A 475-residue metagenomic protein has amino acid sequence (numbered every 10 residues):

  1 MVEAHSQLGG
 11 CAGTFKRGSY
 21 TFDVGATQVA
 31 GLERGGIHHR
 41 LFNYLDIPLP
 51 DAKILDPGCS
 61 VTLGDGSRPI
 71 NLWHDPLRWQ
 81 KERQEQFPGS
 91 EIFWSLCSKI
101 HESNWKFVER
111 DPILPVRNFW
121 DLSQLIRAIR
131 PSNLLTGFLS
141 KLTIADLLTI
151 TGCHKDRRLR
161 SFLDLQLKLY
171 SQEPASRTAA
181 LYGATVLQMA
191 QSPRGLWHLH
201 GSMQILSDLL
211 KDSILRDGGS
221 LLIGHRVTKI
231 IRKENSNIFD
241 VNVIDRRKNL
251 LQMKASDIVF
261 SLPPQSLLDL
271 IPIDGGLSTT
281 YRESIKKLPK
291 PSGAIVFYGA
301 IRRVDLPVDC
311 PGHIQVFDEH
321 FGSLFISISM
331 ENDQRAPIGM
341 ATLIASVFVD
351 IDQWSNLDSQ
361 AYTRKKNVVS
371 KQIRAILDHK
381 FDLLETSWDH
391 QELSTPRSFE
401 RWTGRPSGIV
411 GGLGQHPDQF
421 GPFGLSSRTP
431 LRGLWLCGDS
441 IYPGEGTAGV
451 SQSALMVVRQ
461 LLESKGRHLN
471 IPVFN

Functional and structural regions predicted by a protein language model:
M1-D111, Q415: N-terminal glycine-rich phosphate/pyrophosphate-binding loop and immediately adjacent elements
A26, D439-K465: A conserved FAD-binding loop/helix module that cradles the flavin
S98-D217, W402-P417: Active-site/ligand-binding neighborhood in enzyme catalytic cores
R158-E173, F325, L383-P443: A glycine-rich dinucleotide-binding beta-alpha-beta segment and adjacent secondary-structure elements that constitute
L199, R226-I338: Mid-domain catalytic core of redox enzymes that form a hydrophobic substrate pocket/lid adjacent to a catalytic redox
I214-V227: A conserved beta-strand/loop element that lines the FAD pocket in flavoprotein oxidoreductases
R232, E463-N475: Active-site-proximal substrate-binding core of FAD-dependent oxidoreductases
R302-E400: C-terminal segments that line or cap access tunnels to active or ligand-binding sites in enzymes and enzyme-associated
